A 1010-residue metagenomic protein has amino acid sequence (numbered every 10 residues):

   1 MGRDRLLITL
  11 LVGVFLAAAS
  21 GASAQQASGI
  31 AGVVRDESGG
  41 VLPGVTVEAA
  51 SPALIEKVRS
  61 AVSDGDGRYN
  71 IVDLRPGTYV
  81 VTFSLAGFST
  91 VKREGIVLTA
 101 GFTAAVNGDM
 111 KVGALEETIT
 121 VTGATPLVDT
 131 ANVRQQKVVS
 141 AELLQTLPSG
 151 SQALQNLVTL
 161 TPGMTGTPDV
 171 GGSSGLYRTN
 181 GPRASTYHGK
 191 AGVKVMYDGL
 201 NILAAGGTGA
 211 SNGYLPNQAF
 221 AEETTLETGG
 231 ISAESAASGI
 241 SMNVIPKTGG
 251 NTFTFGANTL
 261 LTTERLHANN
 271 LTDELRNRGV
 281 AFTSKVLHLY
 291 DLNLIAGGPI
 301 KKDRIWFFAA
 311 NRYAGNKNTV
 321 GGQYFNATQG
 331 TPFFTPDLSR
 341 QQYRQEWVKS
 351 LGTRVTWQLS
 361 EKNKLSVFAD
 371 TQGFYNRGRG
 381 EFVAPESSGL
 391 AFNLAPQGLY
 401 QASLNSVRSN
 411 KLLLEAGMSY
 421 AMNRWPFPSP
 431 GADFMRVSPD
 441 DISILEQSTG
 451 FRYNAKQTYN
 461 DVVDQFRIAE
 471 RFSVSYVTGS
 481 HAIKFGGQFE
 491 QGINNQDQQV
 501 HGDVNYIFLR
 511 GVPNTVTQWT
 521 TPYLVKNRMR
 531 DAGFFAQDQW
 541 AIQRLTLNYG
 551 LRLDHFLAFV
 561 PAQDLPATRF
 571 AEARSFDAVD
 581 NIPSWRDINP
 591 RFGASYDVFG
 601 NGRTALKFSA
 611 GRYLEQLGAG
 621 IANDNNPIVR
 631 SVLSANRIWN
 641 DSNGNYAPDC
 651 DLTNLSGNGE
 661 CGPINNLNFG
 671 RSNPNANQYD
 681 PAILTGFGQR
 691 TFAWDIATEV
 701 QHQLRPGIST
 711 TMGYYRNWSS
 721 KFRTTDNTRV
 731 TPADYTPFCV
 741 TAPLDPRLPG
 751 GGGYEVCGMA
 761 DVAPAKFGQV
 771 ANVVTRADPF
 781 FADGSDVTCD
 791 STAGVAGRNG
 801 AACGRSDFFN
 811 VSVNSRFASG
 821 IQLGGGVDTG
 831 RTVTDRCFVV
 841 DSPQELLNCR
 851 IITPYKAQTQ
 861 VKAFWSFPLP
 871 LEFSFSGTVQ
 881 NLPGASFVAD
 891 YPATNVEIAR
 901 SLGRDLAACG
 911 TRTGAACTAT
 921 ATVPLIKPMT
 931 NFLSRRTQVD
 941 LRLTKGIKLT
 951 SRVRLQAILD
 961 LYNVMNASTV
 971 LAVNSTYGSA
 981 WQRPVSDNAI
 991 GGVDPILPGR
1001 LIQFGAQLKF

Functional and structural regions predicted by a protein language model:
G2-S140, N201: Periplasm-facing N-terminal accessory domains of Gram-negative outer-membrane beta-barrel systems
D64, F88-T248, H267, E274-K285 (+3 more regions): Periplasmic N-terminal accessory/gating domains of Gram-negative outer-membrane beta-barrel systems
L154, T167, T179, A562-N589 (+5 more regions): Solvent-exposed loop/turn elements at secondary-structure boundaries
T254, S284-Y375, N393-Y420, P590: Transmembrane beta-barrel wall of Gram-negative outer-membrane proteins
W347, E361-Q537, E572-S575, G750: Replace "related TpsB outer-membrane translocases also match" with "some related outer-membrane beta-barrels such as
F556, T711-V888: Gram-negative outer-membrane beta-barrel transporters
G662-F669, N673, N677, P779 (+5 more regions): Extracytoplasmic gating/loop element in the C-terminal half of outer-membrane beta-barrel translocons and assembly
T969-F1010: C-terminal beta-signal and terminal closure region of outer-membrane beta-barrel proteins
